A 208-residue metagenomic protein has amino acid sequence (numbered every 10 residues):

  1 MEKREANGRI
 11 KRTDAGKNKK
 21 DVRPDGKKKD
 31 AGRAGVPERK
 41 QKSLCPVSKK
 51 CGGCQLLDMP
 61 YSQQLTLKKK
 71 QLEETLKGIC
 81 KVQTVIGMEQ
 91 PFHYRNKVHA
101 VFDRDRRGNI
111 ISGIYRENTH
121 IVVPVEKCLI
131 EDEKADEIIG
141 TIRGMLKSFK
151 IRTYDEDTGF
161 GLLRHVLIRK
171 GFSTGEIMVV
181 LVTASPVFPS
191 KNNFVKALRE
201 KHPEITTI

Functional and structural regions predicted by a protein language model:
M1-I208: Accessory RNA-recognition modules of RNA-modification enzymes
